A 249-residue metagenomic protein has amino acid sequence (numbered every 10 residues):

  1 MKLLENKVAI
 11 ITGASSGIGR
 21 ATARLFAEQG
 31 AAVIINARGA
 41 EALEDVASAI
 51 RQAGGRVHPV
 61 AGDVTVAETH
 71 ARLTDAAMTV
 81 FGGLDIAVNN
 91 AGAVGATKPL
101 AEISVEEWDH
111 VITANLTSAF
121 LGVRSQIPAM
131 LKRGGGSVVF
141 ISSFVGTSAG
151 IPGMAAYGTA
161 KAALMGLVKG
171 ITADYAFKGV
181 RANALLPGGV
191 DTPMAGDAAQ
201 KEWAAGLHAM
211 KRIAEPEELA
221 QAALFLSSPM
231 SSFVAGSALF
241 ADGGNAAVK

Functional and structural regions predicted by a protein language model:
V8, S15-S16: Conserved glycine-rich cofactor-binding loop
V94-T97, L224, A235-K249: Short C-terminal tail/terminal secondary-structure segment of NAD(P)H-dependent dehydrogenase/reductase domains
K98-L100, E107-I112, A204: Substrate-binding pocket helix/loop in short-chain dehydrogenase/reductase
V123, A160, V168: Active-site helix of classical SDR
P128, T147, K169, A173-F177 (+1 more regions): Alpha-helical segment proximal to the catalytic Tyr-Lys
S143: Residue(s) in the substrate-gating loop at a strand-loop-helix junction that position the organic substrate next
H208-L219, M230: A conserved structural motif in NAD(P)-dependent oxidoreductases
